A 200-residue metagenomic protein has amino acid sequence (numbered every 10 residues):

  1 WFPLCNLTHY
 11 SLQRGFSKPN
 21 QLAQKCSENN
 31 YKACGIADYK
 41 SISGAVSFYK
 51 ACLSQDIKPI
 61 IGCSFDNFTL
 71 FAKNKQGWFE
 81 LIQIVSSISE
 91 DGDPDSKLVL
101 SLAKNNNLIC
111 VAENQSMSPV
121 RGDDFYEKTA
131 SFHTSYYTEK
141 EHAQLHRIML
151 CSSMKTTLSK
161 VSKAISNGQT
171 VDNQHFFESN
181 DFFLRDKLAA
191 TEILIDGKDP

Functional and structural regions predicted by a protein language model:
W1-Y10, K18, L22-A33, I57-K128 (+1 more regions): Conserved active-site carboxylates
Y10-R14, I36-Y39: A short N-terminal beta->alpha junction/helix N-cap motif
G15-P19, S41-A51, V120-G122: Active-site-adjacent beta->alpha loops and helix N-cap segments on the catalytic face of soluble alpha/beta enzymes
I36-Y39, A112, F132: Conserved beta-strand positions
Y39-G44, Y136-E139: Acidic, metal-coordinating catalytic cores used for nucleic-acid/nucleotide bond scission and strand-transfer chemistry
